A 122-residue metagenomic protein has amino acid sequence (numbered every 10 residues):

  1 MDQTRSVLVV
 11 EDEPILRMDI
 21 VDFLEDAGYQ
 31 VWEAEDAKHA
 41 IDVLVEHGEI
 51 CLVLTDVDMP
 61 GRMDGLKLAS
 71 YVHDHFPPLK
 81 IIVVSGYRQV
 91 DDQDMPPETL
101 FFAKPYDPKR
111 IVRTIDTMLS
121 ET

Functional and structural regions predicted by a protein language model:
E11: Conserved acidic carboxylate
P14-W32: Two-component/phosphorelay signaling modules centered on CheY-like receiver
E33-L52: Acidic, metal-coordinating helix/loop segments flanking the phosphotransfer/catalytic sites of two-component signaling
D36, M63-L68: Acidic catalytic/metal-coordinating carboxylates
D56-V57: Active-site residues of response regulator receiver
L66-P78: Short amphipathic alpha-helix used as the core "switch/output" element in two-component signaling
V84-S85: Hydrophobic/aromatic residues positioned on beta-strands within the core alpha/beta folds
Y106-L119: C-terminal output helix
